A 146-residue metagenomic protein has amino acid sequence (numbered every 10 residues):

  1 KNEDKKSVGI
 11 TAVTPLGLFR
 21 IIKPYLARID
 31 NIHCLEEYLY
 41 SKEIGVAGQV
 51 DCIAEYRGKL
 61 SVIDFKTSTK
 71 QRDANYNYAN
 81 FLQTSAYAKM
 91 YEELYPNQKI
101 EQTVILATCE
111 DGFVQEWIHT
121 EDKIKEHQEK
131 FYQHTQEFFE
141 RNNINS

Functional and structural regions predicted by a protein language model:
K1-A47: Metal-dependent nuclease catalytic cores that hydrolyze phosphodiester bonds in DNA/RNA, characterized by
E37-N142: Mg2+/Mn2+-dependent nuclease catalytic core
N145-S146: Acidic, carboxylate-rich catalytic segments that either coordinate divalent cations
